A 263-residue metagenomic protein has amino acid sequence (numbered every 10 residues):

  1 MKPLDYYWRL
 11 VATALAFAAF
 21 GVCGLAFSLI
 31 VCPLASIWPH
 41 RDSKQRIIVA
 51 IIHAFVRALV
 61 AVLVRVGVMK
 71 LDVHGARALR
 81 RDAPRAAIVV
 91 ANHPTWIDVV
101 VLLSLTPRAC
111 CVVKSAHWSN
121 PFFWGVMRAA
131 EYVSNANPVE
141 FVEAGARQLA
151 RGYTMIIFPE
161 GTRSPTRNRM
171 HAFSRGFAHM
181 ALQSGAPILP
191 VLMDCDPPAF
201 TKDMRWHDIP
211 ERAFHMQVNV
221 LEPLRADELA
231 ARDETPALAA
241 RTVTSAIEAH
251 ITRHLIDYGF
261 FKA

Functional and structural regions predicted by a protein language model:
M1-D72: N-terminal membrane-anchoring alpha-helices
M1-L4, L59-V62, V66, D72-A76 (+3 more regions): Soluble, non-transmembrane catalytic domains of enzymes that act on hydrophobic metabolites at membranes
C32-R57, V66, R81-P138: Catalytic core of membrane glycerolipid acyltransferases/transacylases, capturing the structured, soluble-facing
V68-H74, N135-V139, F200-D203: Short gly/ser/thr-rich secondary-structure transition/capping motifs
V73, C111, Y132, V218-V220: Generic preference for hydrophobic
R77-D82, A146-A150: Short amphipathic alpha-helix with an adjacent loop that forms part of the alpha/beta core around
V142-A263: Non-catalytic C-terminal accessory region of glycerolipid acyltransferases and related lyso-lipid remodeling enzymes
